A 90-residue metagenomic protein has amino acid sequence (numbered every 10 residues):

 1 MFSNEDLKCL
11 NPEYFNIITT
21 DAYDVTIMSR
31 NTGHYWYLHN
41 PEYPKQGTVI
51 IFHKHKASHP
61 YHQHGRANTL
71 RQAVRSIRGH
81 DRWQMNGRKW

Functional and structural regions predicted by a protein language model:
M1-G33, S58-H59, G87: Negatively charged, low-complexity tracts enriched in Asp/Glu with abundant Ser/Thr
S3-L7, H53-W90: Mixed-charge, Lys/Arg-enriched low-complexity segments
F15-I17, V25-I27, W36-L38, V49-F52 (+1 more regions): Hydrophobic beta-strand residues in large extracellular and virion-surface proteins
I18-T19, G47, N68: Intrinsically disordered/low-complexity terminal segments and short unstructured peptides
N31-H62: Short aromatic-glycine-(Arg/Gly/Cys) micro-motifs in beta-strand/loop hairpins
